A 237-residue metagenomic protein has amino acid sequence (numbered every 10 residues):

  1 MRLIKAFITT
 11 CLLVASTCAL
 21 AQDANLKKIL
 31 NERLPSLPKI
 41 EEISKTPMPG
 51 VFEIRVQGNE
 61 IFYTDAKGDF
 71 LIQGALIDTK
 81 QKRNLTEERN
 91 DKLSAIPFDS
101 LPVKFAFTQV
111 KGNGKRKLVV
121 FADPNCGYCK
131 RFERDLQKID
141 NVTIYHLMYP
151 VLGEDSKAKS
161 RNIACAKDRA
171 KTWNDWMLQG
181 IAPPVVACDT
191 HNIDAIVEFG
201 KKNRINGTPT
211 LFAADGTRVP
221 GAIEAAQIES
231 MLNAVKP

Functional and structural regions predicted by a protein language model:
R2-A6, T17-R161, D175-L178, V185-T208 (+1 more regions): Extracytoplasmic thiol/disulfide redox context detector
T10-L13: Short, linear, compositionally biased motifs with a strong N-terminal bias
Q57, A214-D215: Short strand-turn-strand beta-turns centered on an Asx-Gly dipeptide
G153, G216-T217: Short secondary-structure capping/turn micro-motifs that flank functional sites
I163-C165: Conserved NTP-binding/hydrolysis module of P-loop NTPases
K167-A170, N174: Conserved, helical-rich catalytic subdomain that frames metal- and/or nucleotide-binding sites in enzyme alpha/beta
P220-G221: Short, exposed beta-strand-loop hairpins at the edges of beta-sheets in extracellular/periplasmic proteins
